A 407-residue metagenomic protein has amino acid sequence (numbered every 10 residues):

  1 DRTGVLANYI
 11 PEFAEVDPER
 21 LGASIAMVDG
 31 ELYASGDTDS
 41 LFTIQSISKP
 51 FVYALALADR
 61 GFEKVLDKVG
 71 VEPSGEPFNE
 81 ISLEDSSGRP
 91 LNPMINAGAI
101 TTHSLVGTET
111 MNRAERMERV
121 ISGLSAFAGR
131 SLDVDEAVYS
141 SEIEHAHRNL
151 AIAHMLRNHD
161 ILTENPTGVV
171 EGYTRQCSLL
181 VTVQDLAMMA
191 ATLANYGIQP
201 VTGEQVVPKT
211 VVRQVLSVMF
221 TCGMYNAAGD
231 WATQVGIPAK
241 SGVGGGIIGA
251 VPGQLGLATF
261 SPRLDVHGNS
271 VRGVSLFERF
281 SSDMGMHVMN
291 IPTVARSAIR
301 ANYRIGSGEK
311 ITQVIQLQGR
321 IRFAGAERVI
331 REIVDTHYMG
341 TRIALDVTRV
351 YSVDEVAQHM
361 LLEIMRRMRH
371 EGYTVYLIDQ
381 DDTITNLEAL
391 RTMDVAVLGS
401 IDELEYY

Functional and structural regions predicted by a protein language model:
D1-T3, A56-Q176, Q184, T192: Active-site-adjacent helix/loop patches that line small-molecule binding or acyl-intermediate pockets
R2-S35, G246-G249: A short, well-structured edge-of-sheet supersecondary motif
F13-V16, P90-N92, E144, S178 (+2 more regions): Short Gly/Pro-enriched turn/cap motifs at secondary-structure boundaries
I25, D29-G30, T43-L66, M189 (+1 more regions): Active-site SXXK
P50, T101, I152, L180-Q199 (+1 more regions): Active-site-proximal alpha-helical segments within enzyme catalytic domains
Y196-A228, A232-I311: Structured C-terminal helix/loop/strand segments within mature extracytoplasmic catalytic/sensor domains
S297-R320, A324-R342, V347-Y351, L362-Y407: STAS-like cytosolic regulatory interaction modules
